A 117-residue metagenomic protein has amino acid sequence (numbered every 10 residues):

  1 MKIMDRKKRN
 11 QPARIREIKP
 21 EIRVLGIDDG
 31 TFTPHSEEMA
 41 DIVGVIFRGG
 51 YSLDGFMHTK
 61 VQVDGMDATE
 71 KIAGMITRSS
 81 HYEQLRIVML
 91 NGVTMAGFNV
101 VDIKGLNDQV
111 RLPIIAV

Functional and structural regions predicted by a protein language model:
K2-K7, A73-I76: Charge-biased, low-complexity intrinsically disordered regions
P12-H35: Two-metal-ion RNase H-like nuclease active-site motif
I27-D28, R86-V93, I115-V117: Short glycine-rich or small-residue beta-strand-to-loop segments that form or flank ligand, phosphate, metal/Fe-S
G30, M75-S79, P113: Change "in soluble alpha/beta enzymes" to "in soluble alpha/beta proteins
T31-T33, G92-V101: Gly/Ser/Thr-rich loops at beta-strand to alpha-helix junctions that form or flank small-molecule/cofactor-binding
E38-A96: A glycine-rich, hydrophobic loop/mini-helix early in the fold
I103-V117: Long, charge-dense
